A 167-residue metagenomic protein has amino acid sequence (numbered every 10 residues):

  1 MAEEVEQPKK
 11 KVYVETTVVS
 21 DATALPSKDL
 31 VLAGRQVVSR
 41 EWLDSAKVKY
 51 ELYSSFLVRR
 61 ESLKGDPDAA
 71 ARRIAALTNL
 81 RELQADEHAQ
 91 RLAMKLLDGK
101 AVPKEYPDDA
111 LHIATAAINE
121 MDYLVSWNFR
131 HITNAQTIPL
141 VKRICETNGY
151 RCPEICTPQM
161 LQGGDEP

Functional and structural regions predicted by a protein language model:
M1-S54, E61-R72, L80, D98-K104 (+2 more regions): Short, well-structured N-terminal submotif of metal-dependent ribonuclease cores
Y50, L80, D122, R151-P153: A structural micro-motif
F56, D86, C156-Q159: Residues at the C-termini of beta-strands that transition into short coil/loop
V58-E61, A89-R91: Short, catalytically relevant binding-site loops at active-site mouths
L80-P139, Q162: Active-site neighborhoods of divalent-metal-dependent phosphate/nucleic-acid chemistry enzymes
T133-E154: C-terminal end-helix/capping segment
G149-P167: Short, C-terminally biased terminal segments at protein or domain edges
